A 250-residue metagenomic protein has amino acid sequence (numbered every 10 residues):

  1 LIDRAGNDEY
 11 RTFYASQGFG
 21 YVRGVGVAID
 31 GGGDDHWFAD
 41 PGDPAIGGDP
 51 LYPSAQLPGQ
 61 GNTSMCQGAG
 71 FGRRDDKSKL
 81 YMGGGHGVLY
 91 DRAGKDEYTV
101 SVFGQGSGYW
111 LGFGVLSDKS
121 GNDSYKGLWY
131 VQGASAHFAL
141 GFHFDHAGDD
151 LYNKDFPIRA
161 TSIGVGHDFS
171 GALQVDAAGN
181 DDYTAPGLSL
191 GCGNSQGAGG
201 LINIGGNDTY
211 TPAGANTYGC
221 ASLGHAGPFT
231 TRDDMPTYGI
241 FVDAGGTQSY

Functional and structural regions predicted by a protein language model:
L1, Y10, A28, G68-G72 (+13 more regions): Intrinsic structural disorder
L1-R4, G20-G31, P50, A55 (+6 more regions): Well-ordered beta-strand segments characteristic of repetitive beta-sheet solenoids
R4, R11, R23, R73-R74 (+4 more regions): Arginine residue identity/basic-tract feature
G6-R11, S16-Q17, G33-W37, D43-P44 (+11 more regions): Extracellular beta-strand scaffolds
S16-F19, F38-L80, G104-S107, V131-A134 (+3 more regions): Acidic/polar low-complexity surface segments
Y81-G85: Extended HEAT/HEAT-like alpha-solenoid repeat tracts in very large eukaryotic scaffold/adaptor proteins
M235: Acidic, glycine-rich low-complexity repeat segments characteristic of large secreted/surface-exposed proteins
